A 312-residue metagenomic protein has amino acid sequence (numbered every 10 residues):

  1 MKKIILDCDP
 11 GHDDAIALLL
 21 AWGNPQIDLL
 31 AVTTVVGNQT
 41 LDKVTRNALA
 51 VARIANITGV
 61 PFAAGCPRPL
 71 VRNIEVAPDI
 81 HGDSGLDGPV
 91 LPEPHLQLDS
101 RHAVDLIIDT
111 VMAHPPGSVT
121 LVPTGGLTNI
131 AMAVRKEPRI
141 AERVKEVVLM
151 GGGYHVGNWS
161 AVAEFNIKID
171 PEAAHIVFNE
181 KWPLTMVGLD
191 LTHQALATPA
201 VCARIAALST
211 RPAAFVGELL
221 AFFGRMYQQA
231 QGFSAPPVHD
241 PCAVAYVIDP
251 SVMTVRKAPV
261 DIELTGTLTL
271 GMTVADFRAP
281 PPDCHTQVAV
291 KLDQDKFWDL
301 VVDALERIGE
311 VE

Functional and structural regions predicted by a protein language model:
M1, L19-A21, D28, K168-D170 (+1 more regions): Conformational coupling and interaction surfaces
M1-K2, G59: Conserved N-terminal glycine/acidic-rich loop preference
K2-C8, H12-A50, S84, V90-Q194 (+1 more regions): Active-site histidine-anchored catalytic micro-motif
L30, T58-A64, R256-V260: Short N-terminal amphipathic alpha-helices
T34-G37, G65-P67, T265: Acidic/polar N-terminal loop/beta-strand segments that form early-domain functional surfaces
T45-H114, C284-L292, V302-E306: Metal-dependent C-N hydrolase catalytic cores
R53-T58, P67, M112-P116, R135-R139 (+9 more regions): Generic secondary-structure signature for well-ordered alpha-helical cores
F62, V177, V244: A residue-level signal for conserved active-site and pocket-lining positions in enzyme catalytic cores
